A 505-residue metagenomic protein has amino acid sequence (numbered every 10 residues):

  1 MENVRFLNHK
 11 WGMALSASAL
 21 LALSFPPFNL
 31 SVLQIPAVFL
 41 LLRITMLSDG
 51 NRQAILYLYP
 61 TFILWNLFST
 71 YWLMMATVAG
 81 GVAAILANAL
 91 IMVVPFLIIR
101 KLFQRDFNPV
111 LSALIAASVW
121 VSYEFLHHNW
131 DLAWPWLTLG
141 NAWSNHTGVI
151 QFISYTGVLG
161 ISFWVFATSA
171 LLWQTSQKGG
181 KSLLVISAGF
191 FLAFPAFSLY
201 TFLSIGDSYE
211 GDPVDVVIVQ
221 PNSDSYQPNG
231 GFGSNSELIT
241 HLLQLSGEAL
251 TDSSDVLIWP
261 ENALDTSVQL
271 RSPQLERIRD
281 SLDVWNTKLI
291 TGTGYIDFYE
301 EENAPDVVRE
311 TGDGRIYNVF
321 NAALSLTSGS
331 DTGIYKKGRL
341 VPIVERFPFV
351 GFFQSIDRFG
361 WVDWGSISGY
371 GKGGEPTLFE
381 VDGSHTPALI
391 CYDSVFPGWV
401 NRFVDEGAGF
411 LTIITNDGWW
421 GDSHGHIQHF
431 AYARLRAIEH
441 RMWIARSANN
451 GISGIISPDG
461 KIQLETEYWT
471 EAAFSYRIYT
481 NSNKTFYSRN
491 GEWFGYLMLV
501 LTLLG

Functional and structural regions predicted by a protein language model:
E2-I205, G421-D422, A433-R436, A448-I456 (+2 more regions): Membrane-embedded alpha-helical bundles of multi-pass enzymes that act on lipidic or dolichyl-linked glycan substrates
F25-L40, W65, Q220-P221, S253-T266 (+2 more regions): Short, conserved active-site loops that position catalytic residues or coordinate cofactors/metal ions across diverse
N29, G230, E301-E302: Flexible, membrane-facing loop/turn or short amphipathic-helix motifs that contact lipid bilayers or gate lipid-binding
N88, F232-I239, S423-H426: Flexible, glycine- and charge-enriched loops at secondary-structure boundaries
P95, I99, L243-S246, P376: Generic structural signal for well-ordered alpha-helices, preferentially at hydrophobic/aromatic core positions
K101-Q104, Q244-E248, R402: A generic secondary-structure signal
N145-V149, F191-W259, Q269-D280: Membrane-interface segments at or immediately adjacent to transmembrane helices that form the boundary between
W259-G505: Solvent-exposed soluble domains appended to multi-pass membrane proteins
